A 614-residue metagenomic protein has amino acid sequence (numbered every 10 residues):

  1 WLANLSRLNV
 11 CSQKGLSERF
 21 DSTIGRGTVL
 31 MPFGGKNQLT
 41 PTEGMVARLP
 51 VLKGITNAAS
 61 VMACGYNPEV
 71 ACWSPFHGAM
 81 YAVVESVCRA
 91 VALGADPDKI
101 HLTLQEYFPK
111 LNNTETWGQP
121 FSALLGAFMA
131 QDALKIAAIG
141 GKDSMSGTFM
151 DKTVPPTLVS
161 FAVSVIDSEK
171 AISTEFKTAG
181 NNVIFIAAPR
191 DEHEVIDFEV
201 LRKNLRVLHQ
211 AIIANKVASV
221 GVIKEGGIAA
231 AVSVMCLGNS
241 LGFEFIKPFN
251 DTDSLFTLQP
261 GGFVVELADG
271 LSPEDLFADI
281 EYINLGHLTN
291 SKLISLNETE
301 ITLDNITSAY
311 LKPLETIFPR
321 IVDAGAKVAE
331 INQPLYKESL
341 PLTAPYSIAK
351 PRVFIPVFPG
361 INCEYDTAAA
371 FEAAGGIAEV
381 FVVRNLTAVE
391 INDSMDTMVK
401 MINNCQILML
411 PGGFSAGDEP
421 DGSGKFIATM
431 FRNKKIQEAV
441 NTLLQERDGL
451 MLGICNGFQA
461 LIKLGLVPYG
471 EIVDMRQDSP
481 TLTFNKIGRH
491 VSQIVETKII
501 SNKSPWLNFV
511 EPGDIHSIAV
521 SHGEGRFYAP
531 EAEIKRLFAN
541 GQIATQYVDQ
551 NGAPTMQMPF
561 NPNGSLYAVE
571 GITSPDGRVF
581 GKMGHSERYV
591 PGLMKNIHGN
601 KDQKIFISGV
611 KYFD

Functional and structural regions predicted by a protein language model:
W1-A58, Y66-A71, E115-S122, A137-Q259 (+3 more regions): Intein/HINT protein-splicing elements and their conserved insertion hotspots or analogous self-processing inserts
Q38, V87-D96, E175, S219-M235 (+5 more regions): Conserved phosphate/anionic-ligand binding catalytic regions in large, soluble enzymes, centered on
V46-R48, V61-A63, L102, I139-G141 (+13 more regions): General beta-strand structural signal in soluble alpha/beta enzymes
K53-A63, A95-H101, N181-V183, I407-L408 (+1 more regions): Short coil-to-beta-strand
C72-D143, G147: A glycine-rich phosphate/pyrophosphate-binding beta-strand-loop-alpha-helix module
V264-A268: Short hydrophobic/aromatic beta-strand micro-patches that form the beta-sheet surface supporting nucleotide- or nucleic
L285, D393, T397-M398, A439-T442 (+1 more regions): Amide-donor transfer/coupling interface in amidating biosynthetic enzymes
E298-I454, F458-Y469, T483-V491, K498 (+2 more regions): N-terminal beta1-alpha1 cap of cysteine-dependent amidohydrolase-like domains
